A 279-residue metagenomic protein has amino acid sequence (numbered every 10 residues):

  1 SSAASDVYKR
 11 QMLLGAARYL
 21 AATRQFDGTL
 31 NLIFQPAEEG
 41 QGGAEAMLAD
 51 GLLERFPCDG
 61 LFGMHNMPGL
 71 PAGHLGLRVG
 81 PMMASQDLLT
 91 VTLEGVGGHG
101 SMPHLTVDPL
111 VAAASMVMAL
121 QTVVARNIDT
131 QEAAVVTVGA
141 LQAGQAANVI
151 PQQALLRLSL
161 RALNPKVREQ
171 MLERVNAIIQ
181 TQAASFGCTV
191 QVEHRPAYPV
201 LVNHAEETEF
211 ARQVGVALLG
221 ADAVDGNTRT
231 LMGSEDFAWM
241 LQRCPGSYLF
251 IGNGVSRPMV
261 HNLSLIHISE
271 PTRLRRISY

Functional and structural regions predicted by a protein language model:
S1-Y8, E270-T272, S278-Y279: Short, small-residue-biased leader/transition segments that mark boundaries at the very start of proteins
S5, M12-L14, Y19-L20, F26-P151 (+1 more regions): Histidine/acidic-residue-rich, glycine-tolerant segments that coordinate divalent metal ions
Q41, R275-R276: Intrinsically disordered, low-complexity Ser/Thr/Pro-rich tracts
F56, V224-G226, I277: Short, hydrophobic secondary-structure boundary micro-motifs
A114-L265, S269, R273: Metal-dependent amide/peptide-bond hydrolase catalytic core, centered on the "pita-bread" metallohydrolase fold
